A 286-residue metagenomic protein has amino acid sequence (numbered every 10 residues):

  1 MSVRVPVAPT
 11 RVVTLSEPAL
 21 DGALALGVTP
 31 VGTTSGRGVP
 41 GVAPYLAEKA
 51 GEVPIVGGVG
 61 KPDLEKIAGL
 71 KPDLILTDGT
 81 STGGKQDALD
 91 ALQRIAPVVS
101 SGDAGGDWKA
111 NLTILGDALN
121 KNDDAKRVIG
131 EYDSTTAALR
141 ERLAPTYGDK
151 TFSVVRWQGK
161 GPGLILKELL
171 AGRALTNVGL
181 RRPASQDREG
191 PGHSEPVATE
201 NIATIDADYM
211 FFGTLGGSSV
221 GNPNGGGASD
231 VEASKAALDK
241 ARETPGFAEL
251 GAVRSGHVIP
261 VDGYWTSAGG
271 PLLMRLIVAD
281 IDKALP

Functional and structural regions predicted by a protein language model:
M1-A8: Short, low-complexity disordered leader/linker segments with a strong preference for bacterial N-terminal type II
R11, A19-K66, L74, G79-S81: A short, structured surface patch at a secondary-structure boundary
R11-A23, R127-Q186, G190: Basic- and aromatic-lined ligand-binding clefts that recognize polyanionic substrates
V39-V42, G83-D87, G102-I114, A118 (+3 more regions): Extracytoplasmic ligand-binding site segments that recognize negatively charged/polar headgroups
G69-T77, P97, D206-F211: Proline-aspartate-enriched helix->loop->beta-strand connector
G84, A91-K160, H257, Y264 (+1 more regions): Extracytoplasmic substrate-binding proteins
T146, W157, L164, P191-N222: Ligand-binding pocket segment of bilobal, Venus flytrap-like solute-binding proteins
Y209, T214-P286: Structured C-terminal subdomain patch of bacterial secreted/periplasmic proteins
